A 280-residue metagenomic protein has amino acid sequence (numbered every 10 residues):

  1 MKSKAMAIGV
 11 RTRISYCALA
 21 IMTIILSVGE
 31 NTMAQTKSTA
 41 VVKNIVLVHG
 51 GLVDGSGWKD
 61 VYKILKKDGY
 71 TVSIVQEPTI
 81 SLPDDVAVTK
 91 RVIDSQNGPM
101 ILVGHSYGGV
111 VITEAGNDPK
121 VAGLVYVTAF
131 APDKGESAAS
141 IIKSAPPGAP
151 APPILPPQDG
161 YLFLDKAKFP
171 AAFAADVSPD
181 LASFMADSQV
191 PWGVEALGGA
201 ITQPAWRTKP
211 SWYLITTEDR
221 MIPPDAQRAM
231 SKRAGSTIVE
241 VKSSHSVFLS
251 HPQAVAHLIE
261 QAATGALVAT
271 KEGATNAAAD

Functional and structural regions predicted by a protein language model:
Y16-S27: Bacterial N-terminal signal peptides
K37-G98: Active-site catalytic motif of lipid deacylating hydrolases and related acyltransferases
V75-E77, V239-S244: Short glycine-rich catalytic loops that host catalytic nucleophiles or stabilize transition states across multiple
V103-G108, I112: Gly/Ala-rich beta-loop-alpha elbow adjacent to hydrolase catalytic centers
K120-V121, V125-K166, G193-L197, K271-G273: Flexible "cap/lid" loop of the alpha/beta hydrolase fold
F184-W206, T217: Active-site nucleophile elbow and catalytic-triad environment of alpha/beta-hydrolase enzymes
Y213-I215: Short beta-strand/loop motif that positions the catalytic acidic residue of the alpha/beta-hydrolase fold
T217-K242, L249, Q261-A262: Conserved loop-alpha-helix segment in the C-terminal half of the alpha/beta-hydrolase fold that carries the catalytic
